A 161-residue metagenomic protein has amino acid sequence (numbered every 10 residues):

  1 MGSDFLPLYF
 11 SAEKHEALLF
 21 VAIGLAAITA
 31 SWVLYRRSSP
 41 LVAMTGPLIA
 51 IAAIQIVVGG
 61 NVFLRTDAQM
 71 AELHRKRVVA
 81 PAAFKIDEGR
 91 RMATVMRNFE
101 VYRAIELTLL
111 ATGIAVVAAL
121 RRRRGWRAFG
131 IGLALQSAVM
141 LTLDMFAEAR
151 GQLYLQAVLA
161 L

Functional and structural regions predicted by a protein language model:
M1-W32, R91-V95, M145-L161: Cytosolic-side membrane-entry/anchor segment at the start of a transmembrane helix
F5, R77-F99: Short membrane-interface loop/juxtamembrane segments of multi-pass integral membrane proteins
L6-I56, I114-R121: Long, highly hydrophobic alpha-helical transmembrane signal-anchor segments
I51-V58, L135-T142: Alpha-helical transmembrane segments and their membrane-interface exit regions
V57-A71, T142-Q152: Transmembrane signal-anchor/signal-peptide helices with a preference for the extracytoplasmic
V62-I86: Membrane-helix interface/capping segments
Y102-L110: Hydrophobic alpha-helical transmembrane segments in multi-pass membrane proteins
L109-A138: Hydrophobic alpha-helical transmembrane segments and immediately flanking/interface helices in integral membrane
